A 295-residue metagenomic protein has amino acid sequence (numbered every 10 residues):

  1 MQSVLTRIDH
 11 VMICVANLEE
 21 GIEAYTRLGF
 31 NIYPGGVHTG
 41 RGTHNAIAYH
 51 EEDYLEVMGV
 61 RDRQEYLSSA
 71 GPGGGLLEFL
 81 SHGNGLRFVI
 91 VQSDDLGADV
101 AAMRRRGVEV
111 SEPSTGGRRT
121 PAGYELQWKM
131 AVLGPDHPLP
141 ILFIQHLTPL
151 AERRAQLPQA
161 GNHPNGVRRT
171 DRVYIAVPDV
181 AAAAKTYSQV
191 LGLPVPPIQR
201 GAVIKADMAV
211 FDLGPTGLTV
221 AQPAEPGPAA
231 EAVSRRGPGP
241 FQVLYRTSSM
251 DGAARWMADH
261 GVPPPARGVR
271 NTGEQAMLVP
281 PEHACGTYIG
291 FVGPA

Functional and structural regions predicted by a protein language model:
M1-I8, I13-I32, H50-P197, V203-A295: Glyoxalase I/VOC metalloenzyme domain signal
A46-A48: Short beta-strand scaffold segments in enzyme catalytic cores
